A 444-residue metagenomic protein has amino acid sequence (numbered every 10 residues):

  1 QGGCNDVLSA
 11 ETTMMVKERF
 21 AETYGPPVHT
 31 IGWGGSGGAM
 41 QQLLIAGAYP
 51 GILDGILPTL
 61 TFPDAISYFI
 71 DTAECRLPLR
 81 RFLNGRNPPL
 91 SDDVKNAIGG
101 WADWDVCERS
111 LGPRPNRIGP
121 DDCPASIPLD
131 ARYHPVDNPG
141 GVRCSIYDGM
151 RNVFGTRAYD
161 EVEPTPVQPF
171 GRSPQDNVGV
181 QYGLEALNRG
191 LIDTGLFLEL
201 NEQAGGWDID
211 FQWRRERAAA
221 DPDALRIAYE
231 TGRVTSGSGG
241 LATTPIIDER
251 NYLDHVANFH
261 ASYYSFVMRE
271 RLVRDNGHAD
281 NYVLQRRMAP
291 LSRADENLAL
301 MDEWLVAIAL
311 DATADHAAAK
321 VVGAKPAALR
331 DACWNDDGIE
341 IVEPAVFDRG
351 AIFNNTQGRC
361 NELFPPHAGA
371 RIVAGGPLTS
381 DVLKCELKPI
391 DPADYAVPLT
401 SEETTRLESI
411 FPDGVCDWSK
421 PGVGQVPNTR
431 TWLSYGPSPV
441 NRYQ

Functional and structural regions predicted by a protein language model:
Q1-Q444: C-terminal His-loop and adjacent cap/lid subdomain of alpha/beta-hydrolase
